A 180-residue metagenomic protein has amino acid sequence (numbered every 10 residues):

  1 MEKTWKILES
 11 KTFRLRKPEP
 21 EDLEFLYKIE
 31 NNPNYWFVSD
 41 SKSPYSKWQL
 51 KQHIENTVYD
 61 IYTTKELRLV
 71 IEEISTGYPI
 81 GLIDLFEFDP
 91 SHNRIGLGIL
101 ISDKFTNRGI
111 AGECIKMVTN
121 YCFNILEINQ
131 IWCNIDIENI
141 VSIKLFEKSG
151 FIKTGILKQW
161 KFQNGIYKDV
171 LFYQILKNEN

Functional and structural regions predicted by a protein language model:
M1-L23, E30-N32, R68, E72-N180: Acyl-donor (CoA/ACP) binding surface of acyl/acetyltransferases
K6, K42-P44, I61: Proline-rich low-complexity regions
K17, K28, Y59-I61: Short secondary-structure boundary/capping segments within folded domains
N34-N56: Conserved GNAT-fold acetyl-CoA-binding loop/helix
F37-S39, E66, V170: Short, hydrophobic secondary-structure boundary micro-motifs
K42-S46, L67, E138: Short, conserved alpha-helical segments within structured domains
N56-T57, Y121: Solvent-exposed, charged/polar functional surfaces in cytosolic regulatory/catalytic domains
T57-V70: A short helix-loop-beta-strand connector motif used in the catalytic cores of GNAT acetyltransferases and, in some
